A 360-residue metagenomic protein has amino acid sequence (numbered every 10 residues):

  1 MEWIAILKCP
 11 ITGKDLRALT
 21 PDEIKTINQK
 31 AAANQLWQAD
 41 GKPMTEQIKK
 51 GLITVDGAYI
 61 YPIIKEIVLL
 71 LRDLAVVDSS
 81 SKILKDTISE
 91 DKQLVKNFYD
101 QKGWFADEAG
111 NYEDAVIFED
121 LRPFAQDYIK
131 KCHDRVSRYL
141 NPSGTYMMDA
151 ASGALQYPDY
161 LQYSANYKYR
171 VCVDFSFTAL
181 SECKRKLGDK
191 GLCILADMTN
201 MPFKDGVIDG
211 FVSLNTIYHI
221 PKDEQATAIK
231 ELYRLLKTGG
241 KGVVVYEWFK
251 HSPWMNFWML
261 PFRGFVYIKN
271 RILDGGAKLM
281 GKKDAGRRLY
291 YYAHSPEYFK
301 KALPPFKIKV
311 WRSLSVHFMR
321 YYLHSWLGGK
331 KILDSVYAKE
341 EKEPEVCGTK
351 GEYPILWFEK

Functional and structural regions predicted by a protein language model:
E2-F98: N-terminal auxiliary segments of SAM/dcSAM-dependent transferases
W3-I4, K25-K49, E297, K301 (+1 more regions): A C-terminal cap/extension of S-adenosyl-L-methionine-dependent methyltransferases that defines the acceptor-substrate
L71-N141, Q156-Y160: Conserved class I S-adenosyl-L-methionine
M148, G153-N200: Class I SAM-dependent methyltransferase SAM/SAH-binding core
V212: A conserved beta-strand element that flanks and buttresses the S-adenosyl-L-methionine
A226-T238: A short glycine-rich, Lys/Arg-flanked "PGG" loop and its adjoining helix->strand segment in the class I
V243-N270: Conserved class I S-adenosyl-L-methionine
R287-F306: Short alpha-helix
